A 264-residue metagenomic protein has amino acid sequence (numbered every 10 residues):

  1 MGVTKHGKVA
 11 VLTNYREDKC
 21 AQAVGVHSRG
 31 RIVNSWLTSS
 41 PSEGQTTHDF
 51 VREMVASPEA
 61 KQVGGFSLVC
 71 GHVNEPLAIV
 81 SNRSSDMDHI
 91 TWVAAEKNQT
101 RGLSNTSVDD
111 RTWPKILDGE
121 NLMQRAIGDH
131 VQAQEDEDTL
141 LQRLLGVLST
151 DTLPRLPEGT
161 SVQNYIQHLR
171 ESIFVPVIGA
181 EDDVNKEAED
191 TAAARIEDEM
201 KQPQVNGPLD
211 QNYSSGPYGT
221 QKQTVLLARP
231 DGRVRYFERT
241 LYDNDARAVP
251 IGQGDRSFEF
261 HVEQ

Functional and structural regions predicted by a protein language model:
G2-Q264: N-terminal nucleophile
